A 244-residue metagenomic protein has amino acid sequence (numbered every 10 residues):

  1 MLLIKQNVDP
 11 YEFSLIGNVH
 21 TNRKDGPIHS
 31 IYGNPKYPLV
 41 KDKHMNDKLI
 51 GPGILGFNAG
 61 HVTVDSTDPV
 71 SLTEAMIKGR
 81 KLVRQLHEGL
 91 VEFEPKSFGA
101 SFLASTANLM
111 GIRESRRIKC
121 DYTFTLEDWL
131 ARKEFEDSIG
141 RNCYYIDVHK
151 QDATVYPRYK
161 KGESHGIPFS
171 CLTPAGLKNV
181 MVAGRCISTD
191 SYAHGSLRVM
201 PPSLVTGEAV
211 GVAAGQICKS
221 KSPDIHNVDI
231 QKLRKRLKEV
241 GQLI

Functional and structural regions predicted by a protein language model:
M1-I244: Flavin (FAD/FMN)-binding glycine-rich loop and adjacent Rossmann-like elements that form
